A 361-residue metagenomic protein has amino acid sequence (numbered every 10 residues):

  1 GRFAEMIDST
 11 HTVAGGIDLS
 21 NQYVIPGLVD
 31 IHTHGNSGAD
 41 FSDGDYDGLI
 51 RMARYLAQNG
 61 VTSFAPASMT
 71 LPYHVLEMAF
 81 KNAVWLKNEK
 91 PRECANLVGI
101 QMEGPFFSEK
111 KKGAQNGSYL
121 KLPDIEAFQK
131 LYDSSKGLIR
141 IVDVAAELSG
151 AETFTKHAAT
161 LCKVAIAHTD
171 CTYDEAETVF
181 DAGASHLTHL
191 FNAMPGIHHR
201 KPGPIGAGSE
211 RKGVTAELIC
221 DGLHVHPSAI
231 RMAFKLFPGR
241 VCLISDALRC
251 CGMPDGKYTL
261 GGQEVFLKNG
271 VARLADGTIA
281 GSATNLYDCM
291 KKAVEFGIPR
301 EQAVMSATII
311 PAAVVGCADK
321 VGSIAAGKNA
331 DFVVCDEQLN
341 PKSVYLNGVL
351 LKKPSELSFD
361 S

Functional and structural regions predicted by a protein language model:
G1-I25: Histidine-rich, glycine-flanked metal-binding segment
N21, H32, L56, M102 (+6 more regions): Conserved, mostly hydrophobic/aromatic
Y23, I31, F41-A95, Y119-S134 (+1 more regions): Alpha-helical scaffold segments that flank or form the walls of functional sites
H34, I50-A79, A95-S108, S135-E147 (+3 more regions): Divalent metal-dependent hydrolysis catalytic cores, especially in the metallo-beta-lactamase
R54-A65, S108-K136, T178-L190, K201-T215 (+1 more regions): Active-site gating loops and adjacent loop-to-helix segments of metal-dependent hydrolytic enzymes
D133-M253: Active-site core of metal-dependent hydrolases
G206-A216, G222, F234-V334: His/Asp/Glu-enriched, well-ordered alpha-helical/loop segment that forms or immediately abuts the divalent-metal
A313, S323-S361: C-terminal cap of metal-dependent C-N hydrolases
